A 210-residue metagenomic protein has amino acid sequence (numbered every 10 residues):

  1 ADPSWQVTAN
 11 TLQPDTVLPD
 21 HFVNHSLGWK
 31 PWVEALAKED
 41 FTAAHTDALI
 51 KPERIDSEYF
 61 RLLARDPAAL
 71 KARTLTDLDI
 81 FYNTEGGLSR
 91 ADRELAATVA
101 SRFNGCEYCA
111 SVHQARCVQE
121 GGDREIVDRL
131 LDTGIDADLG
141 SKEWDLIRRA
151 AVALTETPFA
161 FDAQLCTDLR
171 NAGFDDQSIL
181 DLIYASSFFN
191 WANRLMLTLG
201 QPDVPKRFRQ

Functional and structural regions predicted by a protein language model:
A1-Q210: Hydrophobic alpha-helical segments
